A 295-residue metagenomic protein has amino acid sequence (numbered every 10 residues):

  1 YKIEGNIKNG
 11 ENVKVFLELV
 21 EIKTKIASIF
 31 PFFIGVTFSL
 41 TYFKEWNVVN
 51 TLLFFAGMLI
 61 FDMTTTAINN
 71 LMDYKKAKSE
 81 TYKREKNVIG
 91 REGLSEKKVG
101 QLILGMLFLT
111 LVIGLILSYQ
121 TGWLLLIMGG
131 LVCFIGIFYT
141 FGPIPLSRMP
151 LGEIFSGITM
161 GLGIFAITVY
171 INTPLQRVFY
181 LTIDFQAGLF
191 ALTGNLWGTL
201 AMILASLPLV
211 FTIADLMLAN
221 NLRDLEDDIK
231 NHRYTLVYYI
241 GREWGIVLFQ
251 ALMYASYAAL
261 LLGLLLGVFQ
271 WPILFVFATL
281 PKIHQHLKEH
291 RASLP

Functional and structural regions predicted by a protein language model:
L19-S39: The first (N-terminal) embedded transmembrane alpha-helix
F32-I34, F38, F43-L71, L126-I137 (+1 more regions): Membrane-embedded alpha-helical segments that form the functional core of polytopic membrane enzymes, especially those
M58-E85, A214-V237: Acidic (Asp/Glu-rich) catalytic motifs at the cytosolic membrane interface
T66, F134-M149, M217, N221 (+1 more regions): C-terminal ends of transmembrane helices
T81-T121, R233-V268: Multi-pass membrane catalytic core of lipid/isoprenoid biosynthesis enzymes
G90-A187: Intramembrane alpha-helical segments
S156-L225: Functional transmembrane core segments of multi-pass inner-membrane proteins
L265-P295: Extended hydrophobic alpha-helices typical of membrane-associated regions
